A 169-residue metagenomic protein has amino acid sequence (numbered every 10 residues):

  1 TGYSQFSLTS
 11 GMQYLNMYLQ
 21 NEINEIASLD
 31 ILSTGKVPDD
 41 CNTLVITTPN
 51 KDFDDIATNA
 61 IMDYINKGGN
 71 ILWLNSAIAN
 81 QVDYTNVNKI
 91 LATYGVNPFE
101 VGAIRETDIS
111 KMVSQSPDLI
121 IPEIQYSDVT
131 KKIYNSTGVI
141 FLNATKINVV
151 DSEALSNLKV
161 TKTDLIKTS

Functional and structural regions predicted by a protein language model:
T1-S169: Short, surface-exposed patches at the edges or C-terminal ends of soluble domains, predominantly
